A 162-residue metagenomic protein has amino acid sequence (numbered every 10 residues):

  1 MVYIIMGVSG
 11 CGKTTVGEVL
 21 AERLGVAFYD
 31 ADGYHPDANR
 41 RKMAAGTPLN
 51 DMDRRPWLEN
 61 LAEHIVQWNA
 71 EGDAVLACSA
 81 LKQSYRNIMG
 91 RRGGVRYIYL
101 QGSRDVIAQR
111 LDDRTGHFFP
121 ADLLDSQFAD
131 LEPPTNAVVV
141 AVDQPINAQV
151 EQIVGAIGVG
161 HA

Functional and structural regions predicted by a protein language model:
V2: Walker A (P-loop) ATP-phosphate-binding motif of ABC ATPase nucleotide-binding domains
I5: Hydrophobic anchor at the beta1->P-loop junction of P-loop NTPases
V8: P-loop (Walker A) phosphate-binding loop of NTP-binding proteins
K13: Conserved lysine of the Walker
E18, E22-N60: Conserved substrate/cofactor phosphate-moiety recognition/catalytic segment in nucleotide-dependent phosphotransferases
E71-A74, R96: Loop/turn-to-beta-strand initiation segments
G90-R110: Conserved phosphate-donor/acceptor-positioning beta-strand/loop module used by diverse small-molecule
D113-V154: Small-molecule kinase domains that catalyze NTP-dependent phosphoryl transfer to phosphate-bearing small molecules
